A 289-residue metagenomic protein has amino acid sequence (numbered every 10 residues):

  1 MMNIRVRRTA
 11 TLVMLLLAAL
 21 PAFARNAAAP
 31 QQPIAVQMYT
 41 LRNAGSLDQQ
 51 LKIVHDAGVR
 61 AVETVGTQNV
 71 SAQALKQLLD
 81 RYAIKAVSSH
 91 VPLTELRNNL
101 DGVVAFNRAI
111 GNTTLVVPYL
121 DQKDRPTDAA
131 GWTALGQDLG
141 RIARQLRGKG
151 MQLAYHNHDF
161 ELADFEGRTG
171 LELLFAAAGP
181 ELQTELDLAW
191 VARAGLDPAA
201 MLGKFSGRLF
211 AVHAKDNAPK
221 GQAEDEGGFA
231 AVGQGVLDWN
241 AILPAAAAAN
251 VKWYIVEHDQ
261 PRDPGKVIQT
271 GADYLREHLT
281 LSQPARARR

Functional and structural regions predicted by a protein language model:
M2-T11: Bacterial N-terminal signal peptides that target proteins for export
A10-P21: Bacterial N-terminal signal peptides
F23-T114, G207, L281-R289: N-terminal pre-domain/capping segments
V36, V54, V62, L79 (+8 more regions): Conserved, mostly hydrophobic/aromatic
V36-T40, T64-G66, S88-L93, V117-Y119 (+4 more regions): A cross-domain feature marking catalytic cores of carbohydrate-active enzymes and several ubiquitous metabolic/repair
L41-S46, A61-A74, P92-L100, K123-P126 (+5 more regions): Acidic-and-aromatic substrate-binding clefts and catalytic sites of carbohydrate-active enzymes
L93-Q183, G265: Active-site acidic/histidine proton-transfer and metal-coordination neighborhood in alpha/beta enzyme cores
G148-V236: Acidic/histidine-rich catalytic cores of soluble enzymes
